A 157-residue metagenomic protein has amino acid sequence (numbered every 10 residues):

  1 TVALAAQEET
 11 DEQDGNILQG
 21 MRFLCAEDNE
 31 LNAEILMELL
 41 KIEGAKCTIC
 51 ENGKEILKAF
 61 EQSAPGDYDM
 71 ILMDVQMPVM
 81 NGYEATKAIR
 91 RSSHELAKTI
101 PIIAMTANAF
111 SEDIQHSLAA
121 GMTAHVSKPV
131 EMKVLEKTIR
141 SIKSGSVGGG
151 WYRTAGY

Functional and structural regions predicted by a protein language model:
T1-Y157: C-terminal compact regulatory domains
